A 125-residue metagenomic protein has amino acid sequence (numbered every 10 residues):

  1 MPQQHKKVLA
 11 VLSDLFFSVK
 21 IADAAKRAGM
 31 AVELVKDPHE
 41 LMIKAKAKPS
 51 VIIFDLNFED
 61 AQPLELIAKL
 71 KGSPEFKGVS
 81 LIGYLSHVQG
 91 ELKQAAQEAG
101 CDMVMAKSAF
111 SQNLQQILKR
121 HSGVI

Functional and structural regions predicted by a protein language model:
M1-K7, A22, I117-I125: Non-catalytic signal-transmission and effector/linker regions of two-component phosphorelay proteins
K6-L15: Conserved acidic segment of CheY-like receiver
L15-E33: Two-component/phosphorelay signaling modules centered on CheY-like receiver
K36-V51: Acidic, metal-coordinating helix/loop segments flanking the phosphotransfer/catalytic sites of two-component signaling
F54-L70: Conserved phosphotransfer microenvironments
E75-S80: His-Asp phosphorelay/catalytic-motif detector in bacterial-type signaling
V88-M103: Alpha4 helix (beta4-alpha4-beta5 surface) of REC/receiver domains from two-component response regulators
G100-Q112: Output/docking surface of receiver
